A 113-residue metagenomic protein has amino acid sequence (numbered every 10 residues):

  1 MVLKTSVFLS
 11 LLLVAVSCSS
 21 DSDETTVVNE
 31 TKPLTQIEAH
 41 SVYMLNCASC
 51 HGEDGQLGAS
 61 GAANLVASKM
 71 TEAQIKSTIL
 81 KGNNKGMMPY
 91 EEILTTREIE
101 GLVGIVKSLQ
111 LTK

Functional and structural regions predicted by a protein language model:
M1-V7: Bacterial N-terminal signal peptides that target proteins for export
V14-S17: C-terminal motif of bacterial Sec signal peptides marking the signal peptidase cleavage site
S19-D21: Bacterial signal peptide processing site
D23-E30: A detector for short, charged/polar N-terminal pre-domain segments
E30, L34-Q36, H40, G52-N84: Gly/Gly-Pro-rich "capping" loops immediately C-terminal to redox-active cysteine motifs in periplasmic/lumenal
A39, Y43-E53, L102, V106: The canonical Cys-X-X-Cys-His
E92-K113: C-terminal capping alpha-helices of c-type cytochrome domains
